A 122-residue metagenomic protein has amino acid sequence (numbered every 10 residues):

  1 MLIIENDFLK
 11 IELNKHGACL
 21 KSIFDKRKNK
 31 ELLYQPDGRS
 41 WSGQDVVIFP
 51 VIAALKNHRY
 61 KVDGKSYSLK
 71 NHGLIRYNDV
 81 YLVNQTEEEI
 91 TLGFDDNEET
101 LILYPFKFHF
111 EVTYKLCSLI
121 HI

Functional and structural regions predicted by a protein language model:
M1-C117: Surface-exposed acidic/polar loop and edge beta-strand patches at domain peripheries
I120-I122: Conserved small/polar residues in nucleotide/adenosyl-binding loops
